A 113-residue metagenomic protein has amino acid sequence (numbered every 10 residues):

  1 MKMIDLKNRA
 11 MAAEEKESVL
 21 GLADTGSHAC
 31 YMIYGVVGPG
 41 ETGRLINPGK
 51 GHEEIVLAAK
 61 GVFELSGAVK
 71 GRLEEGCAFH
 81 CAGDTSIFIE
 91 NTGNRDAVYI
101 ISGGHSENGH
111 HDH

Functional and structural regions predicted by a protein language model:
M1-Y31, P39, R44-L45, H111-H113: A short, N-terminal "cap"/entry segment at the start of jelly-roll beta-barrel domains of the cupin/DSBH fold
Y34-V37, P48-E64: Short, conserved beta-strand element in jelly-roll/cupin
T42, I55, C77-H80: Residue-level marker of beta-strand positions
G51, V69, T85, R95: A generic "binding-loop/recognition-motif" signal
A68-D84: Short acidic-glycine-tyrosine-enriched beta hairpin
H80, N94-H110: A short hydrophobic beta-strand segment most commonly corresponding to one strand of the jelly-roll/cupin
I89-T92: Asparagine-centered strand-capping/turn motif at beta-strand->loop junctions
